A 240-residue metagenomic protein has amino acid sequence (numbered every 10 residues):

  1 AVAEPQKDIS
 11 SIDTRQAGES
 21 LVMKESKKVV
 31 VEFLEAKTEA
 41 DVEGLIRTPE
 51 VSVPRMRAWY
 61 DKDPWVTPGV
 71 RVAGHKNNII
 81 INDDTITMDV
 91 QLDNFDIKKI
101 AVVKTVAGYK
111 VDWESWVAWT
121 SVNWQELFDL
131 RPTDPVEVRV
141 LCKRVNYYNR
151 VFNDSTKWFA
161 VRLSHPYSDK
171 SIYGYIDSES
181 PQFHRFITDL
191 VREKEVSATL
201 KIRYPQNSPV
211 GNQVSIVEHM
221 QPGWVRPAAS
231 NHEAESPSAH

Functional and structural regions predicted by a protein language model:
A1-E35, W119-V136: Short, low-complexity N-terminal intrinsically disordered segments enriched in polar/charged residues
I9-G18, K24-V31, A36-D83, Y167-S168: Short solvent-exposed beta->alpha transition segments
M56-W116: Amphipathic heptad-repeat coiled-coil/leucine-zipper-like oligomerization helices
N78-D84, F152-T156, S208: Short, ordered beta-strand-loop transition motifs
D83-M88, V122-E126, F183-I187: N-terminal post-signal-peptidase region of extra-cytosolic proteins
F95-V151, Y167-Y175, R203-A239: Short beta-strand edge/turn micro-motifs at domain boundaries
L130-V138, D177-K201: Short nucleic-acid-contacting surface segments enriched for D/E, G, S/T with interspersed K/R
N153-P181: Non-catalytic interaction/regulatory modules that flank or connect domains
